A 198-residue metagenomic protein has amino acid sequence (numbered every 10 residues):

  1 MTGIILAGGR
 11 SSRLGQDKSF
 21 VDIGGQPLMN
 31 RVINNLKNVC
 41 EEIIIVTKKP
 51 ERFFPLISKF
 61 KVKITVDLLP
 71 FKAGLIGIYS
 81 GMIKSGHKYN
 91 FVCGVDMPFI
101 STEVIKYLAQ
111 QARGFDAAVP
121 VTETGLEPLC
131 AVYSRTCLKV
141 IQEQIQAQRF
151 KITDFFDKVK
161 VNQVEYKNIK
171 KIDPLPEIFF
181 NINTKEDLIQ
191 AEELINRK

Functional and structural regions predicted by a protein language model:
M1-C137, Q142-R149, D154-P176, E192-E193: Nucleotide and nucleotide-moiety/phosphate-recognizing core
I178-K198: Short, basic/aromatic-enriched C-terminal tail that caps enzymatic domains
